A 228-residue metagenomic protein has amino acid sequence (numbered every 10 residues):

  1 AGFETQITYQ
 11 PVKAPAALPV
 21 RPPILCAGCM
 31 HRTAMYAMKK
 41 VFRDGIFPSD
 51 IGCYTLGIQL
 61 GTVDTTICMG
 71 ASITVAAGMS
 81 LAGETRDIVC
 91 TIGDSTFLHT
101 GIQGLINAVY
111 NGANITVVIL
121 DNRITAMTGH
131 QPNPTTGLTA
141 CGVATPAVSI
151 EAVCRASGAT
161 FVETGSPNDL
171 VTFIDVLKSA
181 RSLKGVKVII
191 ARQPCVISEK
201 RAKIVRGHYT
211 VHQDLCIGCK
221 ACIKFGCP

Functional and structural regions predicted by a protein language model:
A1-T8, A191, G207: Terminal amphipathic helices with adjacent charged low-complexity linkers/tails
I7-I73, A82-T85: Active-site diphosphate/adenylate-binding microenvironment
C53, Q193-V196: Short glycine-rich anion-binding loops that position phosphate/pyrophosphate groups of nucleotides and phosphorylated
I58-V188, R201: Thiamine diphosphate
V196, K203-H208: Cys/His-rich Zn2+-binding cysteine-cluster or related metal-binding knuckle/ribbon modules and their
G207-L215: Generic long, charged, amphipathic alpha-helical segments
I217-P228: Iron-sulfur cluster-binding cysteine motifs and their immediate structural context in ferredoxin-like electron-transfer
